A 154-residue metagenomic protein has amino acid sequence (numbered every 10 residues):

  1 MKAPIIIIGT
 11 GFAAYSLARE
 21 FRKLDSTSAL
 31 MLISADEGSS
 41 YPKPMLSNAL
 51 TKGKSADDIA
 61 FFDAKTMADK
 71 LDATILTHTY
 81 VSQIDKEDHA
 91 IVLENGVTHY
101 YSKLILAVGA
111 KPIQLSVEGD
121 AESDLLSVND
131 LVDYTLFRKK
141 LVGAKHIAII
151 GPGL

Functional and structural regions predicted by a protein language model:
M1-I6, F62-A148: FAD-binding core/adjacent interface of flavoenzyme oxidoreductases
K2-A73: Beta1-alpha1 glycine-rich phosphate/pyrophosphate-binding loop at the start of Rossmann-like nucleotide-binding domains
G11-F12, E37, A110-P112, V132 (+1 more regions): Residue-level detector of alpha-helix initiation sites
R19-S26, S40-P42, D88-V97, G151-L154: Short, mixed-charge, low-aromatic patches
A29, P42, S116-V117, I149: Short linear functional motifs in flexible/disordered or boundary regions
